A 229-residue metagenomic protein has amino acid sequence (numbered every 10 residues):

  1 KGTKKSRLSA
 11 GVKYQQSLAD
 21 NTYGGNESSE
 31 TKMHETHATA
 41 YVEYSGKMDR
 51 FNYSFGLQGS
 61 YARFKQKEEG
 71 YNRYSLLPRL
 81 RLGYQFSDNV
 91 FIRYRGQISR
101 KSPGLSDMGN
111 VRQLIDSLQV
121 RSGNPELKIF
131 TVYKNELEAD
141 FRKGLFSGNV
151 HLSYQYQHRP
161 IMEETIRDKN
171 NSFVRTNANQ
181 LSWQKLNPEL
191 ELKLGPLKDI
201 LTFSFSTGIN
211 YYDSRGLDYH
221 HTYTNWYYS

Functional and structural regions predicted by a protein language model:
K1, N72-V90: Transmembrane beta-barrel strand/turn architecture of Gram-negative outer membrane proteins
K1, T22-T31, R63-E69, Q119-P125 (+2 more regions): Extracellular loop and loop/strand-boundary signature of outer-membrane beta-barrel proteins
K1, Y41-S45, R79-R81, E126 (+3 more regions): Outer-membrane beta-barrel architecture
K1-E69, Q85, N149-L152, Q184-N210: Face-selective signature of the C-terminal outer-membrane beta-barrel domain
T3, S29-H37, E69-S75, L118 (+3 more regions): Transmembrane beta-barrel outer-membrane domains
M33, K128, K143, S147-Y227: Outer membrane beta-barrel strand-and-loop segments of large Gram-negative receptors, especially TonB-dependent
A38, P78, V90-I92, Y133-N135 (+2 more regions): Structural beta-strand/beta-sheet cores of well-ordered domains, especially the beta-sheet scaffolds that support
R63, D88-N135, L152-T176: Surface-exposed extracellular loop regions of Gram-negative outer-membrane beta-barrel proteins, predominantly
